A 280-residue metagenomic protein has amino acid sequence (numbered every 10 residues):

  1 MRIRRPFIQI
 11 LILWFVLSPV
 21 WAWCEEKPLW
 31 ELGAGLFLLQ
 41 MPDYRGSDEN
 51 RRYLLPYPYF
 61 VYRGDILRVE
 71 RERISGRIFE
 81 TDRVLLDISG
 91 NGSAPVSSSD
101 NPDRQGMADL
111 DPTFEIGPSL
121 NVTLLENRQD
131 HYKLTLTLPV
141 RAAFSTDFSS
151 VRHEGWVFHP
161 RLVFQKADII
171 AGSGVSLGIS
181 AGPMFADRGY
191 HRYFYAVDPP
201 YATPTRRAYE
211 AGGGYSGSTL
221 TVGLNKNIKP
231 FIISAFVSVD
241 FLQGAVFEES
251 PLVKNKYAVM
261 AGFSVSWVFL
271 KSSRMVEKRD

Functional and structural regions predicted by a protein language model:
W23-W30, R45-G46, D65-L85, L125-L134 (+4 more regions): Short loop/turn motifs that connect adjacent beta-strands in outer-membrane beta-barrel proteins
W30, N50-P56, D82, L110-I116 (+5 more regions): Residues that define the transmembrane beta-barrel architecture of outer-membrane proteins
L36-Q40, P58-Y62, R73-I78, I116-L124 (+6 more regions): Residues on the lipid-exposed face of transmembrane beta-strands in outer-membrane beta-barrel proteins
L39-R45, S93-S99, T123-N127, R141-S149 (+4 more regions): Sequence/structural signature of outer-membrane beta-barrel proteins
Y44-E49, S75, Q105-D111, N127-Q129 (+4 more regions): Outer-membrane beta-barrel domain signature
G46-N50, S99-R104, D147-E154, G189-D198 (+2 more regions): Outer-membrane beta-barrel translocator domains and adjoining extracellular loop/strand segments of Gram-negative
V151-I232, D240-A245: Outer-membrane beta-barrel transmembrane domain signature
L220-D280: Predominantly the C-terminal beta-signal and adjacent terminal strand-loop region of outer-membrane beta-barrel
